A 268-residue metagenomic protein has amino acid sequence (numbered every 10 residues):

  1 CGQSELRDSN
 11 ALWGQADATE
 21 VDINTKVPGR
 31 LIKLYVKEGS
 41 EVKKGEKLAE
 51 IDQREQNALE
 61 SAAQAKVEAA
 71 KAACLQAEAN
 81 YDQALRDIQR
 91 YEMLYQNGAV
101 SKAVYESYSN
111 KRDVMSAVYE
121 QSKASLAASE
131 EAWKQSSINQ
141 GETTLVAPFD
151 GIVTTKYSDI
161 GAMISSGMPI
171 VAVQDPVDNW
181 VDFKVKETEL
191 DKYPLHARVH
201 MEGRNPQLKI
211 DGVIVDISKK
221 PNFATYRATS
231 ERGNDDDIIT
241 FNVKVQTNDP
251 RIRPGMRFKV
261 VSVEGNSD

Functional and structural regions predicted by a protein language model:
G2-S4: Bacterial signal peptide processing site
R7-A11, A58, A62-A65, A69-A72 (+4 more regions): Extended amphipathic alpha-helical segments
R7-V67, N97-A103, T155-D159, K186-T188 (+1 more regions): Long, amphipathic coiled-coil "stalk"/hairpin helices in large membrane-associated assemblies
R7-W13, A18, K26, K37 (+7 more regions): Extracytoplasmic
K26, L126-M163, M168, V177-D178 (+1 more regions): Elongated periplasmic alpha-helical coiled-coil
L31, S40-K66, S137-N139, I164-D182 (+1 more regions): Short hydrophobic beta/alpha edge segments that flank linear recognition/processing sites
D159, S165, D175-D268: Hydrophobic alpha-helical membrane-insertion signals
